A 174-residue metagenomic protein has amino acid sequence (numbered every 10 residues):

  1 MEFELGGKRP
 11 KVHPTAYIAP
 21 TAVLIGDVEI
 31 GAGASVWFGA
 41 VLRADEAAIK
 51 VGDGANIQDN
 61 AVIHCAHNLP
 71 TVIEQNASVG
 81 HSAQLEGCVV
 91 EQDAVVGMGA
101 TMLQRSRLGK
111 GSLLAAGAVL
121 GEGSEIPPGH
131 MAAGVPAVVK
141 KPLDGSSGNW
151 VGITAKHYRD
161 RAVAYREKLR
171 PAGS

Functional and structural regions predicted by a protein language model:
M1-K11, Y17, D45-D53, D59-A61 (+3 more regions): Glycine-rich hexapeptide-repeat left-handed beta-helix
A16, A22: Acidic metal-phosphate-binding loop of nucleotide-sugar-dependent transferases
P20, A32: Glycine/alanine-rich phosphate-binding loops at beta-alpha junctions
I25-G31: N-terminal glycine-rich anion-binding loops that anchor highly charged ligand groups
G33-A34, V51: Short Gly/aromatic-enriched secondary-structure transition segments
